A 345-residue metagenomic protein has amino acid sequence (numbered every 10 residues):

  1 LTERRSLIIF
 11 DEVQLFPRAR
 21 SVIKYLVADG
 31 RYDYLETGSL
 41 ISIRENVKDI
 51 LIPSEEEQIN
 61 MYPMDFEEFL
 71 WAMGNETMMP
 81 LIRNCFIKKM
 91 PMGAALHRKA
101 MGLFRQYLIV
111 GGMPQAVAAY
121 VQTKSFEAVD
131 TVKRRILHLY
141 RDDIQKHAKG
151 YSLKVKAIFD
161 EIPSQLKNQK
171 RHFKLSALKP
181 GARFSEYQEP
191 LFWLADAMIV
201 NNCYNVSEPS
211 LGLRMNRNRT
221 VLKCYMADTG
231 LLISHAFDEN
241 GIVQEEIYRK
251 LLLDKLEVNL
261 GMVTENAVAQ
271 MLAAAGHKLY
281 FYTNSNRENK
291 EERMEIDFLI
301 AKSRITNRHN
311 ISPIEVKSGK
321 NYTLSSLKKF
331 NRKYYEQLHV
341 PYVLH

Functional and structural regions predicted by a protein language model:
T2-R18: Conserved P-loop NTPase "ATPase switch" module shared by AAA+ and STAND
I9, D33-S39, N60, F69: Structural recognition of the conserved hydrophobic beta-strand(s) that form the central parallel beta-sheet of P-loop
E12, T37-S42, D49, Y62-M64 (+2 more regions): A short beta-strand-to-loop transition that corresponds to the Sensor-1 phosphate-sensing loop of AAA+ P-loop ATPases
V13-I23, N46-V47: Conserved ATPase-coupling elements of RecA-like P-loop NTPase cores
R20-S42: Conserved catalytic/switch belt of AAA+ P-loop NTPases
K24-L26, S42-Q58, L70-T77: Short regulatory helix/loop adjacent to the ATP-binding pocket of P-loop NTPases
G74-T264: Interdomain hinge/linker elements that couple catalytic modules in large macromolecular machines
E189, A195-H345: A cross-kingdom feature that marks ATP-driven nucleic-acid transaction machinery
